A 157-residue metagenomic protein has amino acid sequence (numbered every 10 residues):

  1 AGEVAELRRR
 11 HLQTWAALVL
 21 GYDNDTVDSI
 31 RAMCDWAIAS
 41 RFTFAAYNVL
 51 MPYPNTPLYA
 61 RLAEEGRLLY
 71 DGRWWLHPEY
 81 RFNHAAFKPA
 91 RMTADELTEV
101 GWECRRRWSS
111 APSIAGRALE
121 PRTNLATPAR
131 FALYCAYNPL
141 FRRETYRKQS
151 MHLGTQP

Functional and structural regions predicted by a protein language model:
A1-A126, M151-Q156: A structural motif corresponding to the C-terminal lobe/cap of the Radical SAM core domain
N55, A132-L133: A conserved cytosolic signaling coiled-coil/coupling helix that links sensory/transmembrane modules
Y134-P157: Short linear elements at protein peripheries
